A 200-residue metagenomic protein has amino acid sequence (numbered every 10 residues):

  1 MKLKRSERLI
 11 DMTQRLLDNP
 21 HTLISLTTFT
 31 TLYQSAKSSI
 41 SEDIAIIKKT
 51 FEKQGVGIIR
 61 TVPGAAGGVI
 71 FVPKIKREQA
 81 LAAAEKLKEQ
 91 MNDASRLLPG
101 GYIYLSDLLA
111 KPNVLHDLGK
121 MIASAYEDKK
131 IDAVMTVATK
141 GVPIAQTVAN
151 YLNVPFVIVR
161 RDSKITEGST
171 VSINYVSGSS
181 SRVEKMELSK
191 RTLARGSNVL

Functional and structural regions predicted by a protein language model:
K2-L200: PRPP-associated nucleotide enzymes
